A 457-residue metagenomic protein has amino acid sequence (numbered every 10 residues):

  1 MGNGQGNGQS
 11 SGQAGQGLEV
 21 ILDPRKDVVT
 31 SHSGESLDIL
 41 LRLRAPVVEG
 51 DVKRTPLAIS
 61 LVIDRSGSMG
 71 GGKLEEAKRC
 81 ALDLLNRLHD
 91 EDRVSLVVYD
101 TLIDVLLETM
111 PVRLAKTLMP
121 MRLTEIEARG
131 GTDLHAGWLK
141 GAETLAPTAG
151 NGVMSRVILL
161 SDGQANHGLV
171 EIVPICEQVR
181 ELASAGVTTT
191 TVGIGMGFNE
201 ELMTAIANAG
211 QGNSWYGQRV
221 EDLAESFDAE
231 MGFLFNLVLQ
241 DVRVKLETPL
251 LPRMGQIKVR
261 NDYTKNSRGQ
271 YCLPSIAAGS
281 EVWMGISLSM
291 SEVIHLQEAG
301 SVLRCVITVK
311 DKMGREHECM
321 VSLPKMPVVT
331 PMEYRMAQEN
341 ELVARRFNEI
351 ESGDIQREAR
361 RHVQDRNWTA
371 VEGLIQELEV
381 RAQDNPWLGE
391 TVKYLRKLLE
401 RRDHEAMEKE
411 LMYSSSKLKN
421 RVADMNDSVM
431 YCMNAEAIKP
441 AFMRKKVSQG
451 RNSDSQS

Functional and structural regions predicted by a protein language model:
M1, Q5, Q9, Q13-Q16: Intrinsically disordered, low-complexity repeat/linker tracts enriched for polar/charged residues
G2, D23-D241, M290-L296, P386-W387: Exposed acidic/Ser/Thr-rich ligand/metal-binding surfaces
G12-H32, V244-L251, N340: Low-complexity, acidic Ser/Thr/Pro/Gly-rich terminal tails and inter-domain linkers that flank the onset of structured
P249-K258, K312-R315: Short aromatic-acidic-glycine turn motif
I257-S280: Extracellular adhesion/glycan-binding regions together with long Ser/Thr- and acidic-residue-rich low-complexity tracts
A277-L296: Low-complexity, intrinsically disordered segments enriched in Ser/Thr together with acidic residues
M290-S457: Long, acidic serine/threonine- and proline-rich intrinsically disordered regions
